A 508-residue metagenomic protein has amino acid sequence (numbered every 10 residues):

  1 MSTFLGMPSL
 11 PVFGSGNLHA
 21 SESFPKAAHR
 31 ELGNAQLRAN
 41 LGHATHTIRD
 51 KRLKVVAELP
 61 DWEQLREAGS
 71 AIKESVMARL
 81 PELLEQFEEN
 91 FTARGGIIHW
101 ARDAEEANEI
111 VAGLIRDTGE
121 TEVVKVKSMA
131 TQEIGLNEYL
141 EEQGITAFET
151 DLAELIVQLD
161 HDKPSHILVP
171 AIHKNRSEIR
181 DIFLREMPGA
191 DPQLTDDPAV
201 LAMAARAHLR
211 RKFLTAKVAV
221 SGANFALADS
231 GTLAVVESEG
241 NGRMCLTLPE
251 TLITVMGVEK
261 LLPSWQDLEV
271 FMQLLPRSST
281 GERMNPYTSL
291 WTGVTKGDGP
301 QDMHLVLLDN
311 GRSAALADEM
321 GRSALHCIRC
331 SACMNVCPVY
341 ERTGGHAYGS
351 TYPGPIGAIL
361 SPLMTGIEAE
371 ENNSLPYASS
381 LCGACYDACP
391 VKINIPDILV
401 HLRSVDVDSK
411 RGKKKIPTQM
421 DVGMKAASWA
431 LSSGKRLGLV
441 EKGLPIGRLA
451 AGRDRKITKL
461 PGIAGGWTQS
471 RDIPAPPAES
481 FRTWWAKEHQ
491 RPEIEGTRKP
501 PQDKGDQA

Functional and structural regions predicted by a protein language model:
S2-M320: The feature marks the mature, well-folded catalytic cores of soluble enzymes
L10-I48, E58, H401, Q419-A508: Intrinsic disorder at enzyme termini
E106, N285-G297, R329, Y340-G344 (+3 more regions): A glycine-rich phosphate-binding loop feature that marks nucleotide/adenosyl-phosphate handling sites
L114-I115, M272-L275, C382, L402-V405 (+1 more regions): Alpha-helix boundary/capping residues
K260, L325-R329: Short, contiguous, pocket-lining structural segments that sit at or immediately flank catalytic/ligand-binding sites
D298-A324, N335, V339-T458: Ferredoxin-type iron-sulfur electron-transfer modules in oxidoreductases and energy-metabolism complexes
